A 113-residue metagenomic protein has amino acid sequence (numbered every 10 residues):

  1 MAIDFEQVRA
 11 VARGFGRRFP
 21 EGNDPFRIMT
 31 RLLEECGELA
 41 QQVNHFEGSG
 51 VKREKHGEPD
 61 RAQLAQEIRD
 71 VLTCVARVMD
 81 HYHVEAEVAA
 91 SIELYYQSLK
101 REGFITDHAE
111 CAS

Functional and structural regions predicted by a protein language model:
M1-S113: Flexible "arm" and connector segments at domain edges
